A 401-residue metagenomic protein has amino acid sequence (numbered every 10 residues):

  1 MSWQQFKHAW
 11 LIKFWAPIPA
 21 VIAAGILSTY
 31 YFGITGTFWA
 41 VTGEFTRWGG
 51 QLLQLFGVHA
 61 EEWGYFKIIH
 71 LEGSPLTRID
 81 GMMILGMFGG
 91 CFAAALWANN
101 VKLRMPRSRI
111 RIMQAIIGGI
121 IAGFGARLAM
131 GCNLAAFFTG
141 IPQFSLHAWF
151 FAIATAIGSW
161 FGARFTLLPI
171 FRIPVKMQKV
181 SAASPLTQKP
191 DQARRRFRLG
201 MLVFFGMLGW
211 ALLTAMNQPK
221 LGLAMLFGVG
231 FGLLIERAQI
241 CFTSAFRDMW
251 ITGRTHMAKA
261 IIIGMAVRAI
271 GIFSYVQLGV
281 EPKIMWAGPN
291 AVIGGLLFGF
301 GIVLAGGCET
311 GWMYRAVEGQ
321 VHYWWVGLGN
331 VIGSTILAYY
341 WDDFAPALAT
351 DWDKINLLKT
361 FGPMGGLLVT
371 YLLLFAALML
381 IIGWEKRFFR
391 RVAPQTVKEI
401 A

Functional and structural regions predicted by a protein language model:
M1-A401: Membrane-interfacial helix-loop segments of redox and metal-homeostasis proteins, especially TM-loop-TM junctions
